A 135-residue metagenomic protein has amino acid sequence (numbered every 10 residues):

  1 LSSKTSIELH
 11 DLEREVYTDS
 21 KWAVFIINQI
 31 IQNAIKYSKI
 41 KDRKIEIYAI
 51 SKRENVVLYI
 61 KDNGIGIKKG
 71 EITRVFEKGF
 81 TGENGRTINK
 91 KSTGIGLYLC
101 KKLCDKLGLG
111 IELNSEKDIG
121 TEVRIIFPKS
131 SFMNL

Functional and structural regions predicted by a protein language model:
D11, E15-T18: Conserved micro-motifs of the catalytic ATP-binding
A34-I35: Short helix-loop "hinge" at the ATP-lid/N-box region of the Bergerat-fold HATPase_c
K44-E54: Short beta-strand/loop element within the Bergerat-fold HATPase_c
D62: Acidic ATP/Mg2+-coordinating residue in the GHKL
I67-F80: Short conserved segment of the HATPase_c
G96, C100: Short alpha-helical Gxxx[C/S/T] motif in the catalytic ATP-binding
